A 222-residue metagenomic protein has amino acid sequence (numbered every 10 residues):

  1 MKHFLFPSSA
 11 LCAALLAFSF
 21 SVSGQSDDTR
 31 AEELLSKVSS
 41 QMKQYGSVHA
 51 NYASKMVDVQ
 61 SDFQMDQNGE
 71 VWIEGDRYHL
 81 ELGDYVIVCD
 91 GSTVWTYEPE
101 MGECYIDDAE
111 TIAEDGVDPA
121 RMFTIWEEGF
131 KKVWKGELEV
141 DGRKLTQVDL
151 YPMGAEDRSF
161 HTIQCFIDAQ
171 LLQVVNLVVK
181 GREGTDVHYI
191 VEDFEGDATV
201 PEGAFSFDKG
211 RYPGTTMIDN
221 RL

Functional and structural regions predicted by a protein language model:
M1-L11: Bacterial N-terminal signal peptides that target proteins for export
S9-S19: Bacterial N-terminal signal peptides
F20-F63, D76, R211, T216-L222: N-terminal leader/targeting segments and the immediate start of mature chains
S54-M56, L82-Y85, P99, V178-G181: Beta-turn initiation residues at beta-strand->coil junctions
N68-V117, V187-H188: An acidic-aromatic
A109-R143: Flexible, surface-exposed loop/linker segments and immediately adjacent secondary-structure boundaries
V133-P213, D219-N220: Gly/Pro-enriched, hydrophobic low-complexity segments that function as extracytoplasmic propeptides/linkers
